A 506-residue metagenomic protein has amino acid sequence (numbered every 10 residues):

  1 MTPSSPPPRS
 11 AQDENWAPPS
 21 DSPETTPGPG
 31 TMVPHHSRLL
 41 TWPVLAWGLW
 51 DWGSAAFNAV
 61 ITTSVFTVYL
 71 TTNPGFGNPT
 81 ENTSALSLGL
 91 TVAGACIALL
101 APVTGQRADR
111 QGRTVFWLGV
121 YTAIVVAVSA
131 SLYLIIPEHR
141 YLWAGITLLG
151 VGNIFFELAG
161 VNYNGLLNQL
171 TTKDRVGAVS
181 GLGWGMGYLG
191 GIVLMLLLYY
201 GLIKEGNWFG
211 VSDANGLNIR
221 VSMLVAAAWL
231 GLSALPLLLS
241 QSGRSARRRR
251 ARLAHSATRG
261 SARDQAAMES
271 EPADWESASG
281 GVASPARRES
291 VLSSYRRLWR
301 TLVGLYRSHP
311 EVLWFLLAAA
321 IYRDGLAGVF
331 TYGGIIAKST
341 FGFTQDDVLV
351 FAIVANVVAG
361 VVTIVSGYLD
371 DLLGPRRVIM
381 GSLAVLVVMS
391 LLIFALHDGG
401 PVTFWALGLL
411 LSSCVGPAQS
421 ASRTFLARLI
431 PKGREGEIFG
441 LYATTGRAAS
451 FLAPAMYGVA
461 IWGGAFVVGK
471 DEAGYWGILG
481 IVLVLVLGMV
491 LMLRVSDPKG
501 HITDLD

Functional and structural regions predicted by a protein language model:
G28-L45, S242-L317: Juxtamembrane intracellular "pre-TM" segments in multi-pass secondary transporters
I61-T83, T331-V348: Short amphipathic helix-loop junctions that connect adjacent transmembrane helices in Major Facilitator Superfamily/SLC
P79-T80, L202-A228, V459-L485: A membrane-interface helix-boundary motif in multi-pass transporters
L99-R113, V362-P375, I461: Helix-to-loop junctions at the C-terminal end of transmembrane segments in multipass secondary transporters
A108-A123, D371-V385: Cytoplasmic membrane-interface "Motif A"-like loop-to-helix N-cap segments of 12-TM Major Facilitator Superfamily
G119-H139, A384-D398: C-terminal ends and interior cores of transmembrane alpha-helices in multi-pass membrane transporters/permeases
W229-S240, L479-D506: Multi-pass alpha-helical transporter architecture, strongest for 12-TM Major Facilitator/SLC carriers used
R376-S420: C-terminal transmembrane helical hairpin of 12-TM major facilitator-type secondary transporters
